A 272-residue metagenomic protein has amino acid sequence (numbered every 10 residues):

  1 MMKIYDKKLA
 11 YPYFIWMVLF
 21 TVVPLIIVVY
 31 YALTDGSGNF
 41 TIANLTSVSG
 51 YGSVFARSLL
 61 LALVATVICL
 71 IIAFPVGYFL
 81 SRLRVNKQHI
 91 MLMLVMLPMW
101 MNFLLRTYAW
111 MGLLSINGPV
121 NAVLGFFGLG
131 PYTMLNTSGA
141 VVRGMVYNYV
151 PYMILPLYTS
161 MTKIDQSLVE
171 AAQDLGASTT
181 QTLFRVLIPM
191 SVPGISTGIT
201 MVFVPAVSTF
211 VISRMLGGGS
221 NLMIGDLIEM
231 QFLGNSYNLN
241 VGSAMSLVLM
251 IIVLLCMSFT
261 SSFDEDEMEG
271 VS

Functional and structural regions predicted by a protein language model:
K3-Y13, V23, I27-Y31, Y158-V169 (+2 more regions): C-terminal transmembrane helix and the adjacent membrane-cytosol boundary/short C-terminal tail of inner/organellar
I4, I42-G50, V54, F210 (+1 more regions): Interhelical loop and adjacent transmembrane-helix boundary motif in polytopic membrane transport permeases
K7, I15-G52, L113-N117, G219 (+2 more regions): Short membrane-interfacial helix/loop motifs at transmembrane-helix boundaries
L9-A10, V76-L113, V169-E170, L183 (+1 more regions): Cytoplasmic-entry segments and transmembrane alpha-helices of multi-pass inner-membrane transporters
P12-T21, L97, Y147, M153-Q166 (+2 more regions): Transmembrane alpha-helices
V22-Y30, I71-V76, L104-Y108, N117 (+4 more regions): Membrane-embedded alpha-helices of multi-pass transport/permease systems
I42, T107-V146, T180, L216-S220: Membrane-interfacial helix termini and adjacent extracytoplasmic/periplasmic loops of multi-pass transporters
G50-R82, T179: Transmembrane alpha-helix signature in integral membrane proteins
